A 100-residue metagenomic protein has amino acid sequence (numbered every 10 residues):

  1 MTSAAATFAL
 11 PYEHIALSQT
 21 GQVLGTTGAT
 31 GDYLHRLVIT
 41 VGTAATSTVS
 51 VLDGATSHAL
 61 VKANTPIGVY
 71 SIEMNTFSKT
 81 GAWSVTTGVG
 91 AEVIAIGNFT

Functional and structural regions predicted by a protein language model:
M1-T30, T86-T100: C-terminal interaction-tip segments
Y12-H14, T40, Y70-M74: Catalytic phosphate/metal-binding cores of nucleic-acid and nucleotide-processing enzymes, i.e., regions that mediate
G25-T27, G68-T76: Exposed aromatic-hydrophobic patches
T26, I39-T43: Asparagine-centered strand-capping/turn motif at beta-strand->loop junctions
D32, V49, Y70-I72: Solenoid scaffold repeats with emphasis on beta-solenoid/beta-helix
H35-L37, M74-A91: Noncatalytic modules at the cell exterior or secretory-pathway interfaces, chiefly beta-strand-rich lectin/adhesion
T43-L60, I94-I96: Short, surface-exposed beta-strand/strand-loop-strand elements in extracellular ectodomains
K62-G68: Short proline/glycine- and polar residue-rich coil/turn motifs
